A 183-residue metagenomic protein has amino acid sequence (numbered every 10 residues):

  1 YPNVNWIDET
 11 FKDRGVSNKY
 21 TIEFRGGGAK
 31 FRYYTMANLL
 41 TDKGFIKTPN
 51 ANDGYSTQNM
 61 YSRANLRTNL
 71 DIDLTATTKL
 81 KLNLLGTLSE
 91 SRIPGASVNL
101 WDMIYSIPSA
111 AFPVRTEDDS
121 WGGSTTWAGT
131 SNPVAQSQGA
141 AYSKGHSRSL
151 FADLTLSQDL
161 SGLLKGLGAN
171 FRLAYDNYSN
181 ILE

Functional and structural regions predicted by a protein language model:
P2-N38, D42-F45, T57-S131, A141-S147 (+1 more regions): Flexible loop and strand-edge segments within Gram-negative outer membrane beta-barrel domains
T35, L82, L154, A169-F171: Membrane-embedded beta-strand positions of outer-membrane beta-barrel proteins
F45-N52: Short acidic, glycine/proline-rich loop/turn micro-motifs
A135-S137: Surface-exposed, low-complexity/disordered Ser/Thr/Gly/Pro/Asn-rich loops and linkers
S149-F151: Short, solvent-exposed loop/turn segments enriched in Ser/Thr/Gly
K165-L167: Short, Φ-rich (hydrophobic/aromatic) sequence segments
F171-S179: Conserved beta-ketoacyl condensing-enzyme motif
